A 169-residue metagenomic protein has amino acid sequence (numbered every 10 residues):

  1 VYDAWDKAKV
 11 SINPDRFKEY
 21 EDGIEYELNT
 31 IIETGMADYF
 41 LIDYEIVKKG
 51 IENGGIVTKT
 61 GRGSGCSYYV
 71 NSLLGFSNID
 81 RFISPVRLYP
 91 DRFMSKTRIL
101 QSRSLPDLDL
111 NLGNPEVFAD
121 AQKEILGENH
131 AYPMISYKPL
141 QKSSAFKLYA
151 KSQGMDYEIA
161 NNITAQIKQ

Functional and structural regions predicted by a protein language model:
V1-Q169: Alpha-helical scaffold/interaction cores of sigma-54-like transcription cofactors and many family A DNA polymerases
